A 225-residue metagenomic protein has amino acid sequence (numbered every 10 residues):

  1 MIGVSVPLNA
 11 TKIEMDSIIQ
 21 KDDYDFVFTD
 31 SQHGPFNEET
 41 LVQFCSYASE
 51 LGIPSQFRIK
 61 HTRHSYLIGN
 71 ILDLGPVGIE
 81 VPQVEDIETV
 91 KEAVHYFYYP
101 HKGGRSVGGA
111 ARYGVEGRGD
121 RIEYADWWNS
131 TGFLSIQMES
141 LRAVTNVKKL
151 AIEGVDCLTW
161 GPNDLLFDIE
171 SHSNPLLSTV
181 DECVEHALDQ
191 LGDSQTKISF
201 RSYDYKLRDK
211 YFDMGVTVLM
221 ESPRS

Functional and structural regions predicted by a protein language model:
M1-I13, Q56-H61, G132-T145, K197-Y205 (+1 more regions): Active-site mouth loops of central-metabolism enzymes
M1-S5, D25-F26, P54-Q56, V77-E80 (+4 more regions): Structural preference for beta-strand elements that scaffold enzyme active sites
M1-S55, H61-T62, I152: Conserved N-terminal beta1-alpha1 strand-loop-helix module at the mouth
E14-Q20, T62-V77, V81, E88-V90 (+2 more regions): Catalytic cores of alpha/beta
F26, W160-E182: Glycine/Thr-rich beta-alpha phosphate-binding loop at enzyme active sites
T29-Q32, V81-Q83, P162, E221-P223: Short beta->alpha connector loops at strand-helix junctions that form conserved, small/polar/Pro-enriched
E38-H64, G69, D73, F97-R105 (+2 more regions): Alpha-helix-loop-beta-strand connector modules within alpha/beta enzyme cores
G78-G154, P162-F167: Conserved anion-binding
